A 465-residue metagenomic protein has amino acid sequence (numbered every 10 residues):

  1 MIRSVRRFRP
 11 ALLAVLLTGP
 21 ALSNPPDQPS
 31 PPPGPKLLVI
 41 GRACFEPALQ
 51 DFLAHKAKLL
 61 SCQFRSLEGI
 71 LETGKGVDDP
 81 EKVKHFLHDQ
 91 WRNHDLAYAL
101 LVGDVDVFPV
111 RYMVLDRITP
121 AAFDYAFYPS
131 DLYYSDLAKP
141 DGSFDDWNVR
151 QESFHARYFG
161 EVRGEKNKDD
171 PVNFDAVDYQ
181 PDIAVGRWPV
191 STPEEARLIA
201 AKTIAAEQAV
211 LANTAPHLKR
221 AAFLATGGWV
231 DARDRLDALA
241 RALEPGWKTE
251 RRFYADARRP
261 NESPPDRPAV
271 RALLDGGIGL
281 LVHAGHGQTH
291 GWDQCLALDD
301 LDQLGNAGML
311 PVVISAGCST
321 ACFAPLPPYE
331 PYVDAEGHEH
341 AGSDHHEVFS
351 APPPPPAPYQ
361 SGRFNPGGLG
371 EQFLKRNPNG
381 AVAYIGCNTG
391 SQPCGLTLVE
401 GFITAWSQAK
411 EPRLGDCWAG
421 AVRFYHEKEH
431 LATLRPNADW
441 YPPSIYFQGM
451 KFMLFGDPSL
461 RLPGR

Functional and structural regions predicted by a protein language model:
I2-L12: Bacterial N-terminal signal peptides that target proteins for export
P10-P20: Bacterial N-terminal signal peptides
N24-R465: Cysteine-dependent hydrolase recognition
